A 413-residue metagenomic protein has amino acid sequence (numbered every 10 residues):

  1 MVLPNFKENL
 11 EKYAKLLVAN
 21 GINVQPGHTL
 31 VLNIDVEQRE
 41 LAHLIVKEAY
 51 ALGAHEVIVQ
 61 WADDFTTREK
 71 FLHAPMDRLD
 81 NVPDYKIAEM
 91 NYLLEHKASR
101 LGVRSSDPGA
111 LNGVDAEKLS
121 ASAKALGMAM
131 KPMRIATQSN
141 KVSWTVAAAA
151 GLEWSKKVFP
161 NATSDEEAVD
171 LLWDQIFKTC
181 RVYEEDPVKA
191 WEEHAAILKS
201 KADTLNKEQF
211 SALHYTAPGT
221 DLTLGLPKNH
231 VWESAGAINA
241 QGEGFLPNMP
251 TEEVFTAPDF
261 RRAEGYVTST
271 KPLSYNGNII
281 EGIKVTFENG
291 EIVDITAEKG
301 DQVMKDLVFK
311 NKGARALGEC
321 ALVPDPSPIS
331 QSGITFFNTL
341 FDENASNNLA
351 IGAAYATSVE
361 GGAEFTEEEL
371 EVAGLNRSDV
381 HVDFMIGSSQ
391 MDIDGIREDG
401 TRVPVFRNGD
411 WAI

Functional and structural regions predicted by a protein language model:
M1-E264, G395, T401-V403, W411-I413: Active-site bordering "gate/hinge" segments that shape substrate access to catalytic or cofactor-binding pockets
K15, N206-E208, N276-I279, G313 (+2 more regions): Short solvent-exposed loop/turn micro-motifs enriched in small/polar/acidic residues
M130-P132, S200, E208-S211, T251-V254 (+4 more regions): Glycine-rich, charged/polar anion/phosphate-binding loops that engage phosphate groups from diverse ligands
G225, I295-T296, F406: Short linear motifs in exposed loops
T256-K312: Long, well-ordered mid-to-C-terminal structural blocks that present hydrophobic/aromatic surfaces
R262-E264, I280-G282, N289-I292, R315-E319 (+3 more regions): Active-site lining segments that contact anionic ligands and/or coordinate catalytic metals
D294-A363: Dual-mode signal for accessory low-complexity, basic/Gly-rich regions
E368-I413: Extended hydrophobic packing segments that form well-structured cores
